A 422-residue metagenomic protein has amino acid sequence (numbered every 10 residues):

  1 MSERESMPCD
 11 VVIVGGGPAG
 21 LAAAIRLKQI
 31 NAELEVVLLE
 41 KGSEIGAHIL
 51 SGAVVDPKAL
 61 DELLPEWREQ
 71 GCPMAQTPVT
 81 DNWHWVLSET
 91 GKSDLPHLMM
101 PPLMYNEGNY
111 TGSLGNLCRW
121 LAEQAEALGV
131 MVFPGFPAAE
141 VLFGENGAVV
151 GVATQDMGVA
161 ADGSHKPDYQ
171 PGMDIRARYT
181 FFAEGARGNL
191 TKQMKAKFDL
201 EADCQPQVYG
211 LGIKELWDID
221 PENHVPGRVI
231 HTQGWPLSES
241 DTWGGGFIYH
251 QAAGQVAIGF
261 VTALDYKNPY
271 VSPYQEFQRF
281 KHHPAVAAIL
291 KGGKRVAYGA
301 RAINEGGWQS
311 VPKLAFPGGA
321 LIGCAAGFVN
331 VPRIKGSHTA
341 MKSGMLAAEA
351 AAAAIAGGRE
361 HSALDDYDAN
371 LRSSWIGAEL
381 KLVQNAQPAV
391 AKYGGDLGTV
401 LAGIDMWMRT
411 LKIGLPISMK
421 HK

Functional and structural regions predicted by a protein language model:
M1-P8, G163-G172, C324: A short, basic/flexible loop-to-alpha-helix module at the beginning of a structural domain
D10-V37: N-terminal Rossmann-like FAD-binding beta1-loop-alpha1 element of flavoenzymes
A19, E44, R187: Conserved Rossmann-like nucleotide-cofactor binding loop
K41-G91: N-terminal FAD cofactor-binding segment of flavoenzymes
G115, R119, Q124-A288, L346: Predominantly flavin-linked oxidoreductase catalytic cores and closely associated redox partners
A300-V331: FAD-binding beta-loop-beta segment adjacent to the flavin cofactor pocket
G327-R333, M345, E349-G395: Active-site-proximal substrate-binding core of FAD-dependent oxidoreductases
V390-K422: C-terminal auxiliary extensions adjacent to catalytic cores
